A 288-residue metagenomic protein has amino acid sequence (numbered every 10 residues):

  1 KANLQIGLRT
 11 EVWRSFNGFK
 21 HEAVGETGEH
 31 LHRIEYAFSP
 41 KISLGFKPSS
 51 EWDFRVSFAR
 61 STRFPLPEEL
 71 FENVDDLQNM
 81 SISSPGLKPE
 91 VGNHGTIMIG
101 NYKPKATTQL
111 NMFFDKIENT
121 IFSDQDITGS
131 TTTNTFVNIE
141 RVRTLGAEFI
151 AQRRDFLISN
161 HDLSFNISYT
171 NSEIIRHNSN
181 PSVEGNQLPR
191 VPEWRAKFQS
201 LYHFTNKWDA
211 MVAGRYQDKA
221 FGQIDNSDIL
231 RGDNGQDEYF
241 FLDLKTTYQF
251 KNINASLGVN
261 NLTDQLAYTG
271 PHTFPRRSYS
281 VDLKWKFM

Functional and structural regions predicted by a protein language model:
K1-L4, E51-F54, K105-T108, L157-L163 (+2 more regions): Repeated loop/turn-to-beta-strand initiation elements of outer-membrane beta-barrel proteins
K1-S49: Signature of Gram-negative outer-membrane beta-barrel scaffolds
A2-L4, V12, F113-I117, T135-D225 (+2 more regions): Gram-negative outer-membrane beta-barrel transporters
N3, S43-K47, M98-Y102, N111 (+6 more regions): Transmembrane beta-barrel domains of outer membrane proteins
R9-E11, A59, N260: Histidine-centered beta-alpha loop that forms part of the nucleotide-sugar donor binding/catalytic region in diverse
F16-G25, P67-N73, M80, T120-T128 (+4 more regions): Outer-membrane beta-barrel translocator domains and adjoining extracellular loop/strand segments of Gram-negative
H30-S39, S43-K47, E51-D53, S57-I117 (+4 more regions): Outer-membrane beta-barrel signature, preferentially recognizing the C-terminal barrel domain of Gram-negative
T62-R63, I117-E118, Y216-S227, D233 (+2 more regions): C-terminal beta-signal and adjacent terminal beta-strands/loops of Gram-negative outer-membrane beta-barrel proteins
